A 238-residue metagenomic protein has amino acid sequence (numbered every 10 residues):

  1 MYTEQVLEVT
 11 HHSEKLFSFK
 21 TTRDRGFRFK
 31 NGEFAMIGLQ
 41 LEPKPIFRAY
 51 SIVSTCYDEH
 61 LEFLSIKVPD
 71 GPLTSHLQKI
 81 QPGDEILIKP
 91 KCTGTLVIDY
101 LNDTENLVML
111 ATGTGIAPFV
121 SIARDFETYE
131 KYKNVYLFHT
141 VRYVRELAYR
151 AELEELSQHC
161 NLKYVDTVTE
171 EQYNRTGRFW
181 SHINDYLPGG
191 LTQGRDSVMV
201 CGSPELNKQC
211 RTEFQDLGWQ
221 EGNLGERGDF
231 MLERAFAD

Functional and structural regions predicted by a protein language model:
Y2, R142-D238: Reductase modules of NAD(P)H-dependent flavoproteins
Y2-D84: Ferredoxin-reductase
P43-Y50, T93-L101: Short, Lys/Arg- and Gly-enriched loop/turn segments at beta-strand edges
D84-V97, S181-Y186: Helix-loop module immediately N-terminal to the HCX5R catalytic loop in PTP-like cysteine phosphatase domains
D103-N106, V120-S121: Acidic/glycine-rich phosphate/pyrophosphate-binding loops and surrounding catalytic core that coordinate Mg2+
N106, K133-Y136, N161-K163, S197: Residues at the starts of beta-strands that form the adenosine-phosphate
T112-A117: Ser/Thr-glycine-rich phosphate-binding loops at phosphate-binding pockets of nucleotides, nucleotide cofactors
P118-T128: Histidine-anchored nucleotide/phosphate-binding helix
